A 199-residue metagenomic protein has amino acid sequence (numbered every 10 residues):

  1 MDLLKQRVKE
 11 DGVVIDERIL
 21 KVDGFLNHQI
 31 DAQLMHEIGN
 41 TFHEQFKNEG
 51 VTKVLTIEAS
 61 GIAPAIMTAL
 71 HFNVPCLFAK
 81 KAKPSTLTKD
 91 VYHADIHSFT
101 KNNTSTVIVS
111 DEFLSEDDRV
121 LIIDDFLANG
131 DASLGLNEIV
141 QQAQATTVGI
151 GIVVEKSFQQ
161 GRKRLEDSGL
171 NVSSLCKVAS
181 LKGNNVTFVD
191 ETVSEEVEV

Functional and structural regions predicted by a protein language model:
M1-V51: Active-site-facing substrate-recognition patch
R18, N137-V199: PRPP-dependent phosphoribosyltransferase catalytic core
H36-T100: Conserved PRPP/pyrophosphate-binding segment of the phosphoribosyltransferase/PRPP-pathway fold
N48-T52, S115-D117, I122: Short helix-loop-beta connector
I57-E58, I123-D124, V154: Short His-Asn-centered micro-motif
I62, G130, L134: Glycine-rich SAM-binding Motif I of class I
V74-V120, T187-E198: Short, glycine/charge-rich flexible loops or terminal/linker lids adjacent to PRPP-binding catalytic cores
